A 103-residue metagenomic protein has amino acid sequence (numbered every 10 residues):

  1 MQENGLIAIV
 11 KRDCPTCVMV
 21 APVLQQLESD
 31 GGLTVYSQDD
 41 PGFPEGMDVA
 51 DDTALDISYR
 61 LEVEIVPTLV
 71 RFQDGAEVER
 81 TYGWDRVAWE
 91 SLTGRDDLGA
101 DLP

Functional and structural regions predicted by a protein language model:
M1-V18, T34-Y36: Short active-site neighborhood of thiol/selenol oxidoreductases, capturing the structured segment around
Q2-E3, S29, I65: Residue-level preference for short coil/turn positions at secondary-structure junctions
R12-D13, D40, A76, D85: Short, glycine/serine-rich, charged loops/turns that create anion-binding and catalytic segments at active sites
P15, P41-G42, D56, V87: Short alpha-helical
T16-G31: Typically the conserved alpha-helix immediately C-terminal to a functionally engaged Cys/Sec in thioredoxin-like
D30-A54: Thiol-based oxidoreductase modules, predominantly thioredoxin-like and allied folds used for disulfide exchange
R60, E64-P103: Non-catalytic, surface beta->alpha helical segment in thiol-disulfide oxidoreductase systems
